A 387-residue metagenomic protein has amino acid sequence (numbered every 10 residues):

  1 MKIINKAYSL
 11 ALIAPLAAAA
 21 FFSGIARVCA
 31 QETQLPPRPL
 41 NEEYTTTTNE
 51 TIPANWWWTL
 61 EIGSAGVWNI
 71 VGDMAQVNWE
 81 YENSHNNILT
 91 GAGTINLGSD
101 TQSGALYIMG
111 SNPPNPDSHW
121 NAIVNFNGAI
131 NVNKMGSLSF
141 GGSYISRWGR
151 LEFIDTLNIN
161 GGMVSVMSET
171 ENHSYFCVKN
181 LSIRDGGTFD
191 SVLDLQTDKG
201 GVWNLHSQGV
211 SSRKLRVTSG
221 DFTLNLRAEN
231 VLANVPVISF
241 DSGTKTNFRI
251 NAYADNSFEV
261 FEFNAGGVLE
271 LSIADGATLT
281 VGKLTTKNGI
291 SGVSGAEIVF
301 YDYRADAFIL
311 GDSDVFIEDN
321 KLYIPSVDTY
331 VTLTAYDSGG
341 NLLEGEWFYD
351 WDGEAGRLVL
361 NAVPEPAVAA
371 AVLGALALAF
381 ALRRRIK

Functional and structural regions predicted by a protein language model:
M1-E32, A370, A377, K387: Sec-dependent, cleavable N-terminal signal peptides
I4, C29-T59, A252-Y253, V268 (+1 more regions): Extracellular/surface-exposed low-complexity segments
Q31-T94, G98-T101: N-terminal segments that cap or nucleate solenoid repeat domains
I52, Q76-V77, Q102-S103, P114-S118 (+7 more regions): Short, surface-exposed beta-strand/loop "edge" segments at domain boundaries and coil↔beta transitions
W58-E61, W68, W79, H85-G98 (+12 more regions): Short, T/G/N/S-enriched strand-turn elements that build extracellular solenoid repeat scaffolds
W68-I70, V77, A105-I108, L138-G141 (+10 more regions): Extracellular beta-strand repeat scaffolds in secreted/surface proteins
Q76-S84, A105-M109, N115-N121, S139-E152 (+4 more regions): Repeated polar recognition positions within modular binding domains
E365-L382: A short, hydrophobic C-terminal helix/tail in secreted or cell-surface proteins
